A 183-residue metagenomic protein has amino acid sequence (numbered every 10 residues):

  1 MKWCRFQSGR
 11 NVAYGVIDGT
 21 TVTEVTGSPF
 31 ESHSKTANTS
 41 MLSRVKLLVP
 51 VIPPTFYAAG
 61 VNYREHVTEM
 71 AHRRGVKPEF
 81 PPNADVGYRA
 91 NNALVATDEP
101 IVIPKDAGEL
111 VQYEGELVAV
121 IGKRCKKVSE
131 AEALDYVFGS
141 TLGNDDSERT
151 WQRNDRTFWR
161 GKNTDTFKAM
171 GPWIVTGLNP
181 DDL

Functional and structural regions predicted by a protein language model:
C4-L183: Active-site microenvironments in enzyme catalytic cores
